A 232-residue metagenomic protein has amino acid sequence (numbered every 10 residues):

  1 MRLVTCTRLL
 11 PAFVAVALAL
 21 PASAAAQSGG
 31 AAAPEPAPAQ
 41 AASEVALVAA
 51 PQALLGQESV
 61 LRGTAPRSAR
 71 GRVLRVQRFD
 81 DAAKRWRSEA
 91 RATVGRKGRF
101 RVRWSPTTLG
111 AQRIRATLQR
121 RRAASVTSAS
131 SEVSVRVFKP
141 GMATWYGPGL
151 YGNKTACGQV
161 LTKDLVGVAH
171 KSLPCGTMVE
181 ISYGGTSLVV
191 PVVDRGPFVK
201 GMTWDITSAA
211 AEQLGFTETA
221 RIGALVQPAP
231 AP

Functional and structural regions predicted by a protein language model:
R2-T7, P11-F138: Low-complexity, Ser/Thr/Pro-rich intrinsically disordered linker/stalk segments at domain junctions
A42, F138-G141, S187, T219: Sequence-level motif detector for i,i+2 pairs with an aromatic at +2
V60, F138-P140, T155, S208: Hydrophobic alpha-helical segments
R67, R120, G147, L214-G215: Generic helix-packing signal
A129, P148-P232: Exported/periplasmic cell-wall-interacting domains
V133-Y151: Low-complexity, Pro/Ser/Thr- and charge-rich linker/hinge segments at domain boundaries
